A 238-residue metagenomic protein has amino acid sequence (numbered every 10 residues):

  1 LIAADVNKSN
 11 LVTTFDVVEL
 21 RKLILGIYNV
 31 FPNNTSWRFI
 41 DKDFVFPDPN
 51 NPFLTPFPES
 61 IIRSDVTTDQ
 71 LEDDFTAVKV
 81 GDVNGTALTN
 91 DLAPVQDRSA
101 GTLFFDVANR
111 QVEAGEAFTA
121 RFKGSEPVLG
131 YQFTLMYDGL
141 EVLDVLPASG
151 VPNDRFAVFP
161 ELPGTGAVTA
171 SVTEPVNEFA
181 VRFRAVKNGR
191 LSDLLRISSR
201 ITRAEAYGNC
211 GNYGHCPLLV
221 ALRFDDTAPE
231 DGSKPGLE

Functional and structural regions predicted by a protein language model:
I2-L11, Q70: Short, recurring structural edge motifs at helix starts
D5, S9, D16, D226: Acidic active-site catalytic centers that drive phospho-/nucleotidyl reactions and related ester hydrolyses
V12-F15, V83: Glycine-aliphatic tripeptides that mark coil-to-beta-strand junctions in extracellular and membrane proteins
F15-K22: Solvent-exposed, polar/charged alpha-helical surfaces in well-ordered, non-transmembrane soluble domains, broadly
K22, I27-L237: Acidic, low-complexity intrinsically disordered segments
